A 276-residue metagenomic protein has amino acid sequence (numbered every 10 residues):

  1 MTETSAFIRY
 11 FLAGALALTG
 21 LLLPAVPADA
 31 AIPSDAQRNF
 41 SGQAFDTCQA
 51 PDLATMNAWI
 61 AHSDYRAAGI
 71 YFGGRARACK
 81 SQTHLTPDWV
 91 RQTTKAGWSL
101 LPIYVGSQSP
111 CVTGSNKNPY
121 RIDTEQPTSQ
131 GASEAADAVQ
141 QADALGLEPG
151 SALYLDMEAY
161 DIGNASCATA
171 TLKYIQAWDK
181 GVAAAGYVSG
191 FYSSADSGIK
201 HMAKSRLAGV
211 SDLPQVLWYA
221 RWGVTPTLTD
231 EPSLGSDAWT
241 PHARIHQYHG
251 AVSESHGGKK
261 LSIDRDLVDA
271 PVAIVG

Functional and structural regions predicted by a protein language model:
M1-A30: Secretory targeting and sorting signals
I32-C48, M56, H62, V210-G276: Functionally critical loop-and-helix segments that line ligand-binding/catalytic clefts of soluble enzyme domains
S34-D64, I70-I162, S166-L172: Substrate-binding cleft of extracellular glycoside hydrolase catalytic domains
C111-T113, S197-G209: Glycine-rich, charge-decorated loop segments at or immediately adjacent to ligand/cofactor-binding or catalytic sites
I122-E134, L172-A183, G190, A208-D230: Acidic, His- and aromatic-enriched active-site or binding-groove loops in soluble protein domains that engage sugars
V182-M202: Aromatic-lined carbohydrate-recognition surfaces of secreted/lumenal glycan-active proteins
